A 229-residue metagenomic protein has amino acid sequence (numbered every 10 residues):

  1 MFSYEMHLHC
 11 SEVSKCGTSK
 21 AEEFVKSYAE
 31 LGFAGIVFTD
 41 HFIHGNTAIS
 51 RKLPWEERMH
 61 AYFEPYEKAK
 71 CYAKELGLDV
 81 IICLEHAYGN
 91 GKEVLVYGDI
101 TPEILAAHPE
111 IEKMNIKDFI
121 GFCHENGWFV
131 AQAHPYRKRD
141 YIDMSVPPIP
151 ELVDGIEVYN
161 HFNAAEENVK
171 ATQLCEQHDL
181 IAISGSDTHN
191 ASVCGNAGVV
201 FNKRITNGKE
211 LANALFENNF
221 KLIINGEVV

Functional and structural regions predicted by a protein language model:
M1-S14, K20-K26, N90-E103, G121 (+1 more regions): Charged catalytic cores and adjacent phosphate/nucleic-acid-binding surfaces used for phosphate/nucleic-acid chemistry
M1-Y88, I149-E151, V169, N190-S192 (+1 more regions): An N-terminally biased module of ancient metal coordination in phosphate/nucleic-acid-related enzymes
S3, A29, K70-K74, K117-A131 (+1 more regions): Surface-exposed amphipathic alpha-helices with a cationic face
I36-F38, A131-Q132, E157: Conserved beta-strand positions in the central sheet of alpha/beta enzyme cores
H41, P135, H161: Flexible loop residues that form catalytic and substrate-binding hotspots at small-molecule/glycan-binding clefts
I82, E103-A106: Glycine/small-residue-rich loop that forms an oxyanion/phosphate-binding "nest" at active or ligand-binding sites
H108-I142: Internal catalytic-core helix/loop-beta-alpha segment that presents or stabilizes conserved functional determinants
